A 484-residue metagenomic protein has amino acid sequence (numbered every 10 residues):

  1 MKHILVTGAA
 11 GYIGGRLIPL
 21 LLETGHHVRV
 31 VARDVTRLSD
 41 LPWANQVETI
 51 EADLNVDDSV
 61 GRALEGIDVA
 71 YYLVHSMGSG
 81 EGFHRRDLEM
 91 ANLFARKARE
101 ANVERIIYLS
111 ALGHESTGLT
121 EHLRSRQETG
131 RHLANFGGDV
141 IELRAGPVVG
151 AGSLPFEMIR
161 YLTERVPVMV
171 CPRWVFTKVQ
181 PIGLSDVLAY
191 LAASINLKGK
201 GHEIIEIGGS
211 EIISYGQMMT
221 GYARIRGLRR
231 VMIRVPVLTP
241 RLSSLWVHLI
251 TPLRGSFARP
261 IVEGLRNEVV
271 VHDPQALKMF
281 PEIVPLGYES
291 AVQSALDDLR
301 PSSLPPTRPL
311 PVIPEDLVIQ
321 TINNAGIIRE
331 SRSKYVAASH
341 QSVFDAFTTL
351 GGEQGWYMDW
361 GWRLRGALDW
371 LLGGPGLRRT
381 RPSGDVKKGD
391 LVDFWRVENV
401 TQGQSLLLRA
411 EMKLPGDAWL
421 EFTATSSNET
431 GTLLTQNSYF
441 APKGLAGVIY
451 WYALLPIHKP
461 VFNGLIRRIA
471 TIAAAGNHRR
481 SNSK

Functional and structural regions predicted by a protein language model:
K2-H26: N-terminal Rossmann NAD(P)H-binding glycine-rich loop of SDR-like oxidoreductase domains
T36, D40-V103, L112-E115: NAD(P)H-binding glycine-rich loop region in Rossmannoid oxidoreductase-like domains and their noncatalytic homologs
M90, L154-P155, W174-I195, E203: Substrate-positioning beta->alpha
S110, R131-L154, M158-Y161, R165 (+1 more regions): Conserved beta-loop-beta element that borders a ligand/cofactor-binding pocket
S194-P260, E268-R332: Mid/C-terminal beta-alpha module of Rossmann-like enzyme folds, strongest in SDR-family dehydrogenases/epimerases
R259, A410-I457: Beta-strand/loop substructures that line and gate deep hydrophobic ligand-binding cavities in soluble
Y335-F344, T348-P415, R468: Glycine-rich portal/gate segments that line the openings of hydrophobic small-molecule binding cavities
G447-K484: A conserved amphipathic terminal alpha-helix motif
